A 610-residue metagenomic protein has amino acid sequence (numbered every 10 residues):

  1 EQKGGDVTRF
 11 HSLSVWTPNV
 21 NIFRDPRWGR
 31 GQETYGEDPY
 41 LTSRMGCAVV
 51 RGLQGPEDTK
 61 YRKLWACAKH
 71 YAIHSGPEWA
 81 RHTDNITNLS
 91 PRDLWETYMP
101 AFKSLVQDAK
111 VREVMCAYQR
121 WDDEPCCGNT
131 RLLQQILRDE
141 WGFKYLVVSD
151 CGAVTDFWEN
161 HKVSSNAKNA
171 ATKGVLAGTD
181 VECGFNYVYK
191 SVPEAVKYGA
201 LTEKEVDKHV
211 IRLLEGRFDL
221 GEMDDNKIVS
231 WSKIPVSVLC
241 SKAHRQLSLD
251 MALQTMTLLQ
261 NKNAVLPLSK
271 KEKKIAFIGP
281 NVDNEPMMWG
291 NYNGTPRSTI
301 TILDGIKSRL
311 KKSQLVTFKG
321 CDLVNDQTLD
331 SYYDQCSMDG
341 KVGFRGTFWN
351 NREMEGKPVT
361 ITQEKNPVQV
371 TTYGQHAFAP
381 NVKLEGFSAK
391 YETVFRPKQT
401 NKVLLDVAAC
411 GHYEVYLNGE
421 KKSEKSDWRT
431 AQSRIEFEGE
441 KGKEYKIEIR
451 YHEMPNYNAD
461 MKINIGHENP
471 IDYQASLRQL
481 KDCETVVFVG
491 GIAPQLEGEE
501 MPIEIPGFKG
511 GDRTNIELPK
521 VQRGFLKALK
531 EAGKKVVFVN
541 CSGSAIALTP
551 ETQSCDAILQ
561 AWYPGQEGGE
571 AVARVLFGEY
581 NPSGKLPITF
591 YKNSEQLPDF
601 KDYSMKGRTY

Functional and structural regions predicted by a protein language model:
E1-Y610: Glycoside hydrolase catalytic-domain context in secreted enzymes
